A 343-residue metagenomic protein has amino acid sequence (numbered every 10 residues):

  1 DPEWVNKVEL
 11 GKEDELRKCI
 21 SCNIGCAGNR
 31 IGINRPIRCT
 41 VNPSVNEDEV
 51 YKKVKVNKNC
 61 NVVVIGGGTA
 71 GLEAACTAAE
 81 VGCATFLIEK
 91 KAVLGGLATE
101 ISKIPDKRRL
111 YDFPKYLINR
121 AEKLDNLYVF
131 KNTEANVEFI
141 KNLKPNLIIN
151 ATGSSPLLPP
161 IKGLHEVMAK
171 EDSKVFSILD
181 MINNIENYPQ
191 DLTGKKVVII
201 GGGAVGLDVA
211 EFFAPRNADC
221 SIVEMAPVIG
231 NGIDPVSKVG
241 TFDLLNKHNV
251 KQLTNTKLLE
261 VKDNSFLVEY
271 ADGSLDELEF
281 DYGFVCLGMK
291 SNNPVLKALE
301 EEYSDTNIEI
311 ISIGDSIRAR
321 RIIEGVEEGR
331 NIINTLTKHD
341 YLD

Functional and structural regions predicted by a protein language model:
D1-I65, T69, A74-T85, P156-L157 (+1 more regions): Flavin-dependent oxidoreductase catalytic cores
P2, N29, E49, L157-P160 (+7 more regions): Glycine/Thr-rich phosphate-binding loops of Rossmann-like dinucleotide-binding domains
N42-K55, N119-K123, V129, L157-R216 (+1 more regions): Glycine-rich dinucleotide-binding loop and its adjacent helix/turn
V64, L87, I199-I200, I222: Hydrophobic Val/Ile/Leu positions in short beta-strands of Rossmann-like dinucleotide-binding domains
G68-A70, V93, S154, G203-V205 (+2 more regions): Residue-level detector of alpha-helix initiation sites
C83-L97, D219-G230: Glycine-rich FAD pyrophosphate-binding loop
Y111-L157, K170-K195, P215-E301: A Rossmann-like FAD-binding core segment of flavoenzymes
L207-F212, V228-S237, Y303, I313-D343: A conserved FAD-binding loop/helix module that cradles the flavin
